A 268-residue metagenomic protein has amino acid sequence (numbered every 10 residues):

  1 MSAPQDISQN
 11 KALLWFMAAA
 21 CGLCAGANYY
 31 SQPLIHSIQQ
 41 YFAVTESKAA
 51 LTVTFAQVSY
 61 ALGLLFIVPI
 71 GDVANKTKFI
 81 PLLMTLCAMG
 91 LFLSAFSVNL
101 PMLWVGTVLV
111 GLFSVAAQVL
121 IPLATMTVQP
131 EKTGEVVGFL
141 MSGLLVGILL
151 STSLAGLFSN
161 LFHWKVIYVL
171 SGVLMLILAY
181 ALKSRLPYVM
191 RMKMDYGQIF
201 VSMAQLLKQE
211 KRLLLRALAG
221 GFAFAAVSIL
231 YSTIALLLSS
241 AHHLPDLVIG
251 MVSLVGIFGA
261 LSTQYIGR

Functional and structural regions predicted by a protein language model:
S2-I7, L186-A217: Juxtamembrane intracellular "pre-TM" segments in multi-pass secondary transporters
N10-Y30, E210-A226: Pair of pore-lining "gating" transmembrane helices in MFS-fold secondary transporters
F16-E46, L64-I67, A117, L230-A235: Extracytoplasmic
A43, N75, F96-P101, H243: Helix-breaking motifs and short loop linkers at transmembrane-helix boundaries and internal kinks in secondary membrane
L62-V98: Conserved MFS/SLC helix-loop-helix module at the cytosolic interface between two early adjacent transmembrane helices
G90, P101-L109: Paired small-residue
T107-S142: Cytoplasmic helix-loop-helix junction between adjacent transmembrane helices in 12-TM secondary transporters
G172-R191: C-terminal membrane-cytosol helix-exit motif in multi-pass small-molecule transporters
